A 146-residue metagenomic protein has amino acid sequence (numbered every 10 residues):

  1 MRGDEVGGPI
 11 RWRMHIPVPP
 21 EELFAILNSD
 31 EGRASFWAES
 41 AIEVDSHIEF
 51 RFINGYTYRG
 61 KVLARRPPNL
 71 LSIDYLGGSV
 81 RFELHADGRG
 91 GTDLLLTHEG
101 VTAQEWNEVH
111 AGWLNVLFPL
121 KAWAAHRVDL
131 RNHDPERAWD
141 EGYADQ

Functional and structural regions predicted by a protein language model:
M1-S40, Q146: Hydrophobic ligand-binding cavity/cleft-lining segments
V6-G8, N54, L76, G90: Residue-level preference for beta-strand/loop junctions
R11-R13, T57-R59, S79-R81, H110: Well-ordered beta-strand positions in beta-sheet-rich domains
R13-P17, E49-R51, K61, E83-H85: Generic structural detector for well-ordered beta-strands
A25-G32, P67, A111-H126: Short, intrinsically disordered, mixed-charge
N28-S79: Glycine-rich portal/gate segments that line the openings of hydrophobic small-molecule binding cavities
L70-A122: Beta-strand/loop substructures that line and gate deep hydrophobic ligand-binding cavities in soluble
A122-Q146: Short, highly charged C-terminal tails/helix-capping segments
